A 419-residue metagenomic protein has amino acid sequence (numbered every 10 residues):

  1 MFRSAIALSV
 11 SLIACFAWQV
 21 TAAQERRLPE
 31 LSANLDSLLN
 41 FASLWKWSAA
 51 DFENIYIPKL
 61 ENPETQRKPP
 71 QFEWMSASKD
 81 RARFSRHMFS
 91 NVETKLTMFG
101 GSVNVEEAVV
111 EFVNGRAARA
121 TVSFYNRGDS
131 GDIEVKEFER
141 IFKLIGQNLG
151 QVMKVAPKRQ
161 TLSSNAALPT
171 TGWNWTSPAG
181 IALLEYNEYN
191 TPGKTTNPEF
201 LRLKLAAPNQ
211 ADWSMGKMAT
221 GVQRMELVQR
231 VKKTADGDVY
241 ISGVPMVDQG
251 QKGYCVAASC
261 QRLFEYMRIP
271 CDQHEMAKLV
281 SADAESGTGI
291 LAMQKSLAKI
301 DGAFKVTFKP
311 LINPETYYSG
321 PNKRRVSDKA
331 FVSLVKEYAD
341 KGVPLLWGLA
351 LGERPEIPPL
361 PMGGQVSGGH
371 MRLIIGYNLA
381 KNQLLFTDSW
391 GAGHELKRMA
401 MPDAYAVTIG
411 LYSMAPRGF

Functional and structural regions predicted by a protein language model:
A7-A17: Bacterial N-terminal signal peptides
Q19-A23: Sec/Tat signal peptide C-region and signal peptidase I cleavage site
Q24, L28-L35, W45-K46, F52 (+5 more regions): Active-site-adjacent structural segments surrounding the nucleophilic cysteine of cysteine proteases and isopeptidases
R26, Y56, K68-P70, W74-L168 (+1 more regions): Long, charged/polar, surface-exposed segments that mediate recognition or autoinhibition
F41, S90-E106, S123-E139, K143 (+1 more regions): An acidic-aromatic pocket/loop used at catalytic or ligand-binding sites
S130-G131, T288, R354-P361, H394-K397: Extracytoplasmic/secreted cell-surface and envelope-processing proteins
Y189, T195-V239, L360-V366, I375-F419: Noncatalytic regulatory segments and standalone regulatory/sensor domains
R325-T387, G418: Active-site-adjacent substructure of cysteine-protease-like catalytic cores
